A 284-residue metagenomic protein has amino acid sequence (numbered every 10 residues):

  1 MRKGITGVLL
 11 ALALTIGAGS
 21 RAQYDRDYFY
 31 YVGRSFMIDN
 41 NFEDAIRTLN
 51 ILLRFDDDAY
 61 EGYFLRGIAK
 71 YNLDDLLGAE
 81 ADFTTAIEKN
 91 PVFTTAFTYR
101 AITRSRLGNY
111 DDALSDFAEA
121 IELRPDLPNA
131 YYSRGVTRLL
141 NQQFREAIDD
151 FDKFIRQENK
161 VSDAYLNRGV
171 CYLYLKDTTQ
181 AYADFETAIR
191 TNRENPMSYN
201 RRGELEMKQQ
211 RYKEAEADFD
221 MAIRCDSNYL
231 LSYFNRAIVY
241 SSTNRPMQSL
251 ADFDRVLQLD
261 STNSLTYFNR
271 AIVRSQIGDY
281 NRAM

Functional and structural regions predicted by a protein language model:
S20-L65, N72-D74: N-terminal leader/linker segments that initiate helical-solenoid repeat arrays
D25-D27, Y60-E61, T94-T95, P128-N129 (+4 more regions): Helix-start (N-cap) detector for alpha-helical repeat units in TPR-like alpha-solenoids, especially tetratricopeptide
I38-D39, N72, R106, L140 (+5 more regions): Register position in tetratricopeptide repeats
